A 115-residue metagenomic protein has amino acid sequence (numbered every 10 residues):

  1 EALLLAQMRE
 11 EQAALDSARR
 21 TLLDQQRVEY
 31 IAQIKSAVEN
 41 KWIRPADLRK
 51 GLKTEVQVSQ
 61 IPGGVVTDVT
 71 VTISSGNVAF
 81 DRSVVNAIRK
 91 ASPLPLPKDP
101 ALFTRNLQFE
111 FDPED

Functional and structural regions predicted by a protein language model:
E1-Q57, I61-T70, S74, V78-R82 (+4 more regions): Compositionally biased, low-complexity segments enriched in charged/polar and small residues
